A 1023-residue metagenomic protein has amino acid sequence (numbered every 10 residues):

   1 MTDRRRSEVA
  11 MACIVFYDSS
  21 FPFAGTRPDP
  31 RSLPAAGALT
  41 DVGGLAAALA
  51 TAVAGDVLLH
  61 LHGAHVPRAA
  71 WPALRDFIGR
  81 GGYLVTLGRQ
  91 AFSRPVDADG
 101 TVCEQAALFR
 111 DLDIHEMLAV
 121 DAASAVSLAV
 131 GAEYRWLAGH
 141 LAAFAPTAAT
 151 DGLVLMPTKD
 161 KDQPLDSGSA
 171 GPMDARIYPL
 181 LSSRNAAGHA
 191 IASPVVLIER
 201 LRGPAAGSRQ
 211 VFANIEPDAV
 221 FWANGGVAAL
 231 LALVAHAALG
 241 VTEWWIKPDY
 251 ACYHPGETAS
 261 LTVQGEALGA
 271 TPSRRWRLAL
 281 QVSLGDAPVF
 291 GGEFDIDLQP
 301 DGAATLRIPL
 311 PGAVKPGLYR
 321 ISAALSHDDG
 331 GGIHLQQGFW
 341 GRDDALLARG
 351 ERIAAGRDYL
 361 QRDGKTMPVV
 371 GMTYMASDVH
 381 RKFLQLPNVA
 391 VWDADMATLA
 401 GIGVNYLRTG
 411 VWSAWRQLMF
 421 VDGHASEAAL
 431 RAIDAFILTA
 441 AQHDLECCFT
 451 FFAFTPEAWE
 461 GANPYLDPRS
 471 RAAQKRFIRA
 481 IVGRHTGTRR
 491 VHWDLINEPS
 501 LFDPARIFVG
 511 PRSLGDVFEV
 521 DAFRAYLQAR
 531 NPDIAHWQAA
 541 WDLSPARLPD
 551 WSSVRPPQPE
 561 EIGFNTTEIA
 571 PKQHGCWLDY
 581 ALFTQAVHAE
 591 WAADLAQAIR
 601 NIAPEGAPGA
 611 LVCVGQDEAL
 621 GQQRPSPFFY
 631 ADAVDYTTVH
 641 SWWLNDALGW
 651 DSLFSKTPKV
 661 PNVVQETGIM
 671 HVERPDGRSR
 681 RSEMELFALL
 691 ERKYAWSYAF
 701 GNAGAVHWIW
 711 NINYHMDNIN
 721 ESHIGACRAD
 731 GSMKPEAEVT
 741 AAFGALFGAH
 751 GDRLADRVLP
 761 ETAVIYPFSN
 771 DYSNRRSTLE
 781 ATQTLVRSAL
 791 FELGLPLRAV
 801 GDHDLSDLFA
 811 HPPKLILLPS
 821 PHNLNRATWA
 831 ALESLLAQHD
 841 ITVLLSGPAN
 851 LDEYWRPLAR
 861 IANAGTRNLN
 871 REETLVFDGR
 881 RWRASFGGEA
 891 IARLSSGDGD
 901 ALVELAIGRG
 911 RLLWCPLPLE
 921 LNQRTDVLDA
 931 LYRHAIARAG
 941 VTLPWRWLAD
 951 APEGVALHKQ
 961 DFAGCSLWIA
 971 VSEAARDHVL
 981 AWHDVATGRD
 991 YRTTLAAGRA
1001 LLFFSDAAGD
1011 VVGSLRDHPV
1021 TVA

Functional and structural regions predicted by a protein language model:
R6, I14-V102, E780-P857, V903 (+1 more regions): Helical hinge/lid and interdomain linker segments adjacent to catalytic or ligand-binding clefts that mediate domain
A64-P72, W392-W459, P468-A473, I478-A480 (+2 more regions): Aromatic-lined substrate-binding rim segments of carbohydrate-active enzymes
H65-T150, A827-G897: A glycine-rich, often tryptophan-bearing local segment used as a flexible ligand/cofactor-contacting loop or short
M117-A205, Y253, R867-G908, P916-V927 (+2 more regions): Catalytic beta-strand/loop cores that center a nucleophilic Ser/Cys/Thr and support acyl-enzyme chemistry
D329-Y406, R753: N-terminal carbohydrate-binding accessory modules
G410, A458-G461, F564-A581, L653-L690 (+2 more regions): Active-site clefts of carbohydrate-active enzymes
R476-F477, A589-L611, F628-Y714: Catalytic-core region of carbohydrate-active enzymes that cleave or remodel glycosidic bonds
G487-F628, D651: Polysaccharide-binding and catalytic clefts of secreted carbohydrate-active enzymes
